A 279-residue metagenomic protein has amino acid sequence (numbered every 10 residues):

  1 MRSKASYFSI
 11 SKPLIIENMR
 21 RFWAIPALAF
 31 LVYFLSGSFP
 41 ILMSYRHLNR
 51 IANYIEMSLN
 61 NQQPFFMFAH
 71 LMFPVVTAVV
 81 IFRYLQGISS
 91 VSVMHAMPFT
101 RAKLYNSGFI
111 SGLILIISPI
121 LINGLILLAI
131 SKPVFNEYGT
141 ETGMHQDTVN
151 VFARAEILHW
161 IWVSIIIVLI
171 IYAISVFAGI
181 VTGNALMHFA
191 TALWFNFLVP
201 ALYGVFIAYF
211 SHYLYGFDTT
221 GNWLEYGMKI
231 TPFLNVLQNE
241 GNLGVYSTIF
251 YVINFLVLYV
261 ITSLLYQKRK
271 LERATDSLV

Functional and structural regions predicted by a protein language model:
M1-I88, I261-L271, T275-L278: Hydrophobic alpha-helical transmembrane segments
L28, N106-S107, T191: Hydrophobic core positions of alpha-helical segments in small-molecule transporters and transporter systems
M43-N60, T148-F152, F197-L278: Terminal transmembrane helical anchor/hairpin motif
E56-L59, Q63-F68, V79, I110-G183 (+1 more regions): Secretory targeting signals
L71-V76, I165-S175, F250-S263: Hydrophobic cores of alpha-helical transmembrane segments in multi-pass inner/ER membrane proteins, independent
M72-V75, A155-W160, L243-Y246: Short alpha-helical transmembrane interface motifs in multi-pass membrane proteins
F82-I114: Helix-loop-helix units of permease transmembrane domains in multi-pass membrane transporters, especially ABC
L186-V199: Central hydrophobic cores of alpha-helical transmembrane segments in multi-pass integral membrane proteins
